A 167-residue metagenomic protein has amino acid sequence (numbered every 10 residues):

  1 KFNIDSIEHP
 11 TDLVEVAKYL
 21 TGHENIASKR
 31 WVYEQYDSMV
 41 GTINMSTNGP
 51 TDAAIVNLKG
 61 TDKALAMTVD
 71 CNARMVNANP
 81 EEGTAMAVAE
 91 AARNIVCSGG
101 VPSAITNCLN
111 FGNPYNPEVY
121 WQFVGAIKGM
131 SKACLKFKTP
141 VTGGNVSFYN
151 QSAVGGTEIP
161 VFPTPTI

Functional and structural regions predicted by a protein language model:
K1-I167: Glycine/proline-enriched, intrinsically flexible loops and inter-domain linkers
